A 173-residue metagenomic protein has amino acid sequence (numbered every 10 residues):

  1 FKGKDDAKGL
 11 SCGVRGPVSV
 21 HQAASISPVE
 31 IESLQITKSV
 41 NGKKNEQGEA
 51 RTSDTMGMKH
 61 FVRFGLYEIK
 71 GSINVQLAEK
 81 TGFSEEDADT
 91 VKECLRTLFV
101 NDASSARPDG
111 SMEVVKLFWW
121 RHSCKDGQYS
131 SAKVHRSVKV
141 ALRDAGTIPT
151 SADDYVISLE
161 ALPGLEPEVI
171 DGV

Functional and structural regions predicted by a protein language model:
F1-V173: RNA-binding basic/glycine-rich loop and surface signature characteristic of RAMP-family CRISPR effectors
